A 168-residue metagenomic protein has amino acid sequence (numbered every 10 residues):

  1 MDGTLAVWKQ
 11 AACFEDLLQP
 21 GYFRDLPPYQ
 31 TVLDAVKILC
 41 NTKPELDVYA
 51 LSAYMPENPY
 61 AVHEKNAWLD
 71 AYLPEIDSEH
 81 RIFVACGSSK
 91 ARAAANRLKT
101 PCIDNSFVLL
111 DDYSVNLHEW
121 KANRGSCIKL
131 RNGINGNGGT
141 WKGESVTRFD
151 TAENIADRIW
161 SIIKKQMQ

Functional and structural regions predicted by a protein language model:
M1-P27, K37-I38, R124: Active-site neighborhood of HAD-like aspartate-dependent phosphohydrolases
A6-K9, L46-A50, E57-A61, K90-A93 (+2 more regions): Short catalytic/ligand-binding loop motif for oxyanion handling, primarily in non-cytosolic enzymes, centered on
P27, V32-K65, L69, V84: Substrate-recognition element of Asp-dependent hydrolases with the DxDx(T/V) motif
H63-P74, A95-K99, E119-R124, W141-K142: Short, aromatic/basic amphipathic alpha-helical patches
R81-W120: Conserved Lys-Pro-Asp/Glu-containing loop-to-beta segment of HAD-superfamily phosphomonoesterases, centered on
I82-A85, G143-R158: Short acidic-hydrophobic, aromatic-tinged amphipathic segments that line or gate anion-handling sites
D104-T151: Acidic, Mg2+-coordinating phosphoryl-transfer loop and its flanking beta/alpha structural elements, shared across
